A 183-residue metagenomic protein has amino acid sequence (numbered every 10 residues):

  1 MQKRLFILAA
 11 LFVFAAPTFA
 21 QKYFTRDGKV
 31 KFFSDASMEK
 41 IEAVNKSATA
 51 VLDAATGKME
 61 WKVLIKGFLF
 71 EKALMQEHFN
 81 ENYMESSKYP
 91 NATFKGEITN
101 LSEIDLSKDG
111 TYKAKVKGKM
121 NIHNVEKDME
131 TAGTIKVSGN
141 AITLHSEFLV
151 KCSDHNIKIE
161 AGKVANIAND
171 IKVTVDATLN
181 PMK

Functional and structural regions predicted by a protein language model:
M1-Y23: Bacterial Sec-dependent N-terminal signal peptides
A20-K183: Low-complexity, acidic/polar, glycine-enriched regions of mature
